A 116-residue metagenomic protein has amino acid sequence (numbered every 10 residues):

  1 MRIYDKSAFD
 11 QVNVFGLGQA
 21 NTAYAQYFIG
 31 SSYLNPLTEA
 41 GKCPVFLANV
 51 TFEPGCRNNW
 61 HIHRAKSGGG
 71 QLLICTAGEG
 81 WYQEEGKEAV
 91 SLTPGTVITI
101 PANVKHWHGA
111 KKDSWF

Functional and structural regions predicted by a protein language model:
M1-F46: A short, N-terminal "cap"/entry segment at the start of jelly-roll beta-barrel domains of the cupin/DSBH fold
S31-Y33, A48-S67: Conserved short histidine dyad/triad with adjacent acidic residue
P36-T38, T51, Q83, S91 (+1 more regions): Generic structural detector for well-ordered beta-strands
A40, E53-G55, C75, E85 (+2 more regions): A short, compositionally biased micro-patch
G41-C43, E88-A89, T93-P94, A102-F116: Ligand-binding loop in jelly-roll beta-barrel domains
L47, L72-I74, T99, D113-F116: A short hydrophobic beta-strand segment most commonly corresponding to one strand of the jelly-roll/cupin
R57, I62, K66-P94, V104: A short beta-strand-loop-beta hairpin characteristic of the jelly-roll/cupin
